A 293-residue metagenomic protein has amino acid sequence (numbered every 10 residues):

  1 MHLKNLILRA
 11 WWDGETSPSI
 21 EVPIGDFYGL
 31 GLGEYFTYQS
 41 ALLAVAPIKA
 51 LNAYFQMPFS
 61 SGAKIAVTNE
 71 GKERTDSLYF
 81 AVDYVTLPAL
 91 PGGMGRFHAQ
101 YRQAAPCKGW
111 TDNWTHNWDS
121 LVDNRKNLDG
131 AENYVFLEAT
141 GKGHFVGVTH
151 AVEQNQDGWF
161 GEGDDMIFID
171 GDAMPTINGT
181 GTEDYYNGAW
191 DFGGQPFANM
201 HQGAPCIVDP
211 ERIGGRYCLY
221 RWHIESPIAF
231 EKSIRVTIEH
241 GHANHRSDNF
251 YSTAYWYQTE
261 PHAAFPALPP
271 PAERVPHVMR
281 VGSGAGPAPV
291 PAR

Functional and structural regions predicted by a protein language model:
M1-R293: Beta-strand-centric surfaces of beta-sandwich/beta-rich domains
